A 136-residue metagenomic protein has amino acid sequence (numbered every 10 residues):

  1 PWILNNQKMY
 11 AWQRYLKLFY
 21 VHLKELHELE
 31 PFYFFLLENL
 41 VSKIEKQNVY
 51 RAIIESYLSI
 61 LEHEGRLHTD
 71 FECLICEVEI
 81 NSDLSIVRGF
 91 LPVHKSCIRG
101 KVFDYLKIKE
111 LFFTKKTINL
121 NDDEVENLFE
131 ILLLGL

Functional and structural regions predicted by a protein language model:
P1-L136: Non-catalytic alpha-helical scaffolds and adjoining flexible linkers that form interface surfaces for assembly
